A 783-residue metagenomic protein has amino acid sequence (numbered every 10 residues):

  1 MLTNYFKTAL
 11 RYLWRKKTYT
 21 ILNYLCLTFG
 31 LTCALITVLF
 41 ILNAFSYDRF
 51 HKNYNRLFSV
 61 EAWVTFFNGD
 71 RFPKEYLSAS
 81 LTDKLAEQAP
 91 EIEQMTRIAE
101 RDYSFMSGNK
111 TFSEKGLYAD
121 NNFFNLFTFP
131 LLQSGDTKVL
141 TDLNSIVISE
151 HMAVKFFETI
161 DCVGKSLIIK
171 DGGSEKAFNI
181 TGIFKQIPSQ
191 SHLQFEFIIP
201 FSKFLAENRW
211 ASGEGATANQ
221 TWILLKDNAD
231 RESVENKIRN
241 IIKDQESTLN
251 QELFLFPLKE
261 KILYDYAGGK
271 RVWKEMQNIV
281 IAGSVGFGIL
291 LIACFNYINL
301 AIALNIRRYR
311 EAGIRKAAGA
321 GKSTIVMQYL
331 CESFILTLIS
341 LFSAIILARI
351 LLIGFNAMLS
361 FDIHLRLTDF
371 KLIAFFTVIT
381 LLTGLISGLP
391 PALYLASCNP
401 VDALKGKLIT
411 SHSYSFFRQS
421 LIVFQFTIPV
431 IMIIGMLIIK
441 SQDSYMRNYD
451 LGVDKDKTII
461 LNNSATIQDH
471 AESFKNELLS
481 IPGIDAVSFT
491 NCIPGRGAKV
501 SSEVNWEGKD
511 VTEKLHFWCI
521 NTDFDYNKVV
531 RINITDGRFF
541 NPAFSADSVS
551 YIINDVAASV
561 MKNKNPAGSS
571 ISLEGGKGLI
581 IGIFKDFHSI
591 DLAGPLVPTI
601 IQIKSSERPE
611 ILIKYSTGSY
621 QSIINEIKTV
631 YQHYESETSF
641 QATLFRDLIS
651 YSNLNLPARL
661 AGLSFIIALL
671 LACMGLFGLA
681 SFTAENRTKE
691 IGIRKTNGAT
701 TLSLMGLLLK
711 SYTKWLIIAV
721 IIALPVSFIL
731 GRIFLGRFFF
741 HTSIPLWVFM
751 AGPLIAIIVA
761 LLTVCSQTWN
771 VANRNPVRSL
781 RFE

Functional and structural regions predicted by a protein language model:
T3-F6, R11, R15-Y19, H51 (+8 more regions): Membrane-helix entry/capping segments
N4-L22, C26, F295-L336, S397-L408 (+2 more regions): Intracellular coupling helices
L13, N23, A44, V60 (+30 more regions): Generic structural signal for small/hydrophobic residues in well-ordered secondary structure, especially within
K16-F45, S415-Q442, V453, G675 (+1 more regions): Short, strongly hydrophobic transmembrane alpha-helices
T32, I36-L39, F254, F334-P400 (+2 more regions): Small-residue-rich transmembrane alpha-helices
T37-S104, E214-K226, E235-K237, F254-L263 (+5 more regions): Membrane-proximal extracellular/periplasmic loop immediately following the first transmembrane helix
V38, V285-A312, I386-A392, S664-I691 (+1 more regions): A hydrophobic alpha-helix feature that marks transmembrane segments and, especially, their cytosolic C-terminal ends
D120-Q133, I146-K274, S473-Y651: Mid-to-C-terminal secondary-structure elements that act as membrane-proximal/extracytoplasmic interface segments
